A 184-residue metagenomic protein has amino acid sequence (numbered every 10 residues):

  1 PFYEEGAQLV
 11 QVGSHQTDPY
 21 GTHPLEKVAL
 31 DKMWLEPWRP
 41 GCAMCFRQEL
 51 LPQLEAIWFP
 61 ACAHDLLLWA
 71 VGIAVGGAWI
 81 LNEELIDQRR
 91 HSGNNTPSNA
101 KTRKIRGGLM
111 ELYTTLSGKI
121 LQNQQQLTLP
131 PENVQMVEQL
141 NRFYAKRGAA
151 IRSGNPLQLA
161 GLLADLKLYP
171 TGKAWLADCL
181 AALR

Functional and structural regions predicted by a protein language model:
P1-T102: Nucleotide-sugar donor-binding/catalytic module of glycosyltransferases that assemble extracellular/cell-envelope
C45, G108-Q139: C-terminal, non-catalytic tails of nucleotide-sugar-dependent glycosyltransferases
E49-L50, N94-K101, L127-N141: A broadly tuned preference for mixed-charge, low-complexity surface segments
E49-P52, G107, P131-V134, L157-A160: Generic alpha-helical secondary structure signal
I57-A70, K119-L127, E138-Q158: Short flexible/disordered coil segments
K101-L109: A ubiquitous short alpha-helical element
N133-R184: Membrane-interface aromatic/basic loop that binds lipid-linked glycans or pyrophosphate carriers, typified by
